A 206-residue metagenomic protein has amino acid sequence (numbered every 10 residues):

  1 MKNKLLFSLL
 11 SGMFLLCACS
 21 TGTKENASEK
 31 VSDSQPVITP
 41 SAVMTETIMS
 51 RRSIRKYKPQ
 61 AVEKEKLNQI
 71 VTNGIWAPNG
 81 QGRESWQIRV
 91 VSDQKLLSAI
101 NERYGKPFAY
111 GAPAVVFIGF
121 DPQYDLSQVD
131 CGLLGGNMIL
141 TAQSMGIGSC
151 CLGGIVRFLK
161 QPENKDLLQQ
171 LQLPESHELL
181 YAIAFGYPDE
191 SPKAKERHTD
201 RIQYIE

Functional and structural regions predicted by a protein language model:
M1-K2: N-terminal secretory signal peptides that target proteins for export/translocation
L5-S8, L16-E206: Acidic, surface-exposed loops and disordered segments
